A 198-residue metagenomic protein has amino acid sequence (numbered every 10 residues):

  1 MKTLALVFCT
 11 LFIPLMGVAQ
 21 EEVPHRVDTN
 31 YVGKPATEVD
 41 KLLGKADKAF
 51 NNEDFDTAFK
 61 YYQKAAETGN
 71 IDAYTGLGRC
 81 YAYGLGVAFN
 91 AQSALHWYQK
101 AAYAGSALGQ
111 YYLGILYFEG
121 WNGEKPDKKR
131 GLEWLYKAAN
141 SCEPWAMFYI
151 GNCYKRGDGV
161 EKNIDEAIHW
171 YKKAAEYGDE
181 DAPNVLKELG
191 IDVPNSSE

Functional and structural regions predicted by a protein language model:
T10-G17: Hydrophobic h-region of N-terminal signal peptides that target proteins for export in Gram-negative bacteria
E22-K34, V39, K173-E198: Terminal, low-structured helical/coil segments at or just beyond the last alpha-helical repeat
P35-E38, A49, E67-N70, Y83-L85 (+6 more regions): Short helix-capping/linker turns of helical repeat alpha-solenoids
E38-K64, T68: Alpha-helical segment of the N-proximal tetratricopeptide repeat
L43-A49, G76-Y83, Y111-E119, Y149-R156 (+1 more regions): Hydrophobic face of amphipathic alpha-helices that form TPR/SEL1-like repeat modules and related alpha-solenoid
